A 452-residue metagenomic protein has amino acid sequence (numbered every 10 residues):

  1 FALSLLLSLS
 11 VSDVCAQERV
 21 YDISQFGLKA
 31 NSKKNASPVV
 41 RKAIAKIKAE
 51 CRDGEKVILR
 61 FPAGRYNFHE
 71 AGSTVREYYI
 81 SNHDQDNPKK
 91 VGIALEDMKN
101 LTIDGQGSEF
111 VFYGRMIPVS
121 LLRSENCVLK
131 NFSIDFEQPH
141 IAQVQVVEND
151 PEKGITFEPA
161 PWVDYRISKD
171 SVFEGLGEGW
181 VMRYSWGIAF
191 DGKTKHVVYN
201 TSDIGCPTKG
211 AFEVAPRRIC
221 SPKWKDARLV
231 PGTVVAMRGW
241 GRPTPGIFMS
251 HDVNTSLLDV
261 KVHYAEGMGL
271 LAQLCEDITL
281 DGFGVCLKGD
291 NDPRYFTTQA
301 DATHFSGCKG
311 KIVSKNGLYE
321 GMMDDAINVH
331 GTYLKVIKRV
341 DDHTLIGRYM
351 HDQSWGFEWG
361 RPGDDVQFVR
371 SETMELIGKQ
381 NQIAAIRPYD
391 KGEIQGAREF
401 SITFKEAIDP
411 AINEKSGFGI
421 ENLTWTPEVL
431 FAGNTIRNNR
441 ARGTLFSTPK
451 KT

Functional and structural regions predicted by a protein language model:
F1-S10: Bacterial N-terminal signal peptides
A16-T452: Extracellular/periplasmic carbohydrate-active domains that bind, remodel, or depolymerize complex polysaccharides
